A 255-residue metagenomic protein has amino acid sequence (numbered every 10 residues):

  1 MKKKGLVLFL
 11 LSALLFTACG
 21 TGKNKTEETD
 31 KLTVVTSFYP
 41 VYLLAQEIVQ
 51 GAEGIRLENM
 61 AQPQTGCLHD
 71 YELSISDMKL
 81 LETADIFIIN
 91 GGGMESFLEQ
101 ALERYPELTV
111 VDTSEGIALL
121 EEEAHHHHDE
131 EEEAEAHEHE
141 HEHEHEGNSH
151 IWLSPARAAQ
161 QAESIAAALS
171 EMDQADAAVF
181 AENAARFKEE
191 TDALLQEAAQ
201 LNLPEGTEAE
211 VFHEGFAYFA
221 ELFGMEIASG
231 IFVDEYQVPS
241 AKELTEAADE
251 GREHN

Functional and structural regions predicted by a protein language model:
K2-K23: Sec-dependent N-terminal signal peptides of Gram-positive bacterial secreted proteins and lipoproteins
A18-N255: Extracytoplasmic metal-acquisition and chelation regions
